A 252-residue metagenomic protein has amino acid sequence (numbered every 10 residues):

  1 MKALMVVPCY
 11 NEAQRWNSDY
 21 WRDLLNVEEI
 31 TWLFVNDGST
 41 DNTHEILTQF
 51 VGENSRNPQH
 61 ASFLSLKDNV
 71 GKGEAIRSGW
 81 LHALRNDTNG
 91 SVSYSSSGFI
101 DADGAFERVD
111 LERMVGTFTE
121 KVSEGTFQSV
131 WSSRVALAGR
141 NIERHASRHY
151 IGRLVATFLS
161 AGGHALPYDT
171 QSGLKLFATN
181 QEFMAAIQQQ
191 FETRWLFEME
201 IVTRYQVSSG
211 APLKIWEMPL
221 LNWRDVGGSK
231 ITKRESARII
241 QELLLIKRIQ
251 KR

Functional and structural regions predicted by a protein language model:
A3, R22, Q188-R252: Hydrophobic helical membrane-anchoring modules
M5, W32, F63, S97 (+2 more regions): Hydrophobic/aromatic residues located in beta-strands of well-ordered beta-sheets within soluble catalytic
V7, E29-S39, L64-L66: Short beta-strand/loop segment that forms part of the nucleotide-sugar
N11-N26: Short, well-formed alpha-helical segments that are part of the catalytic scaffolds of diverse glycosyltransferases
Q14-S18, D41-V51: Acidic helix N-cap motif at the loop->helix transition within catalytic regions of sugar-transfer enzymes
N36-E45, G104: A conserved acidic beta->alpha catalytic loop
L66-A83, Y94-S96, R108-F191, W195 (+1 more regions): Acceptor/aglycone-binding surface of glycosyltransferases and processive sugar-polymer synthases
N89-A105: Short beta-strand-to-loop acidic/aromatic patch adjacent to the donor-nucleotide binding site
